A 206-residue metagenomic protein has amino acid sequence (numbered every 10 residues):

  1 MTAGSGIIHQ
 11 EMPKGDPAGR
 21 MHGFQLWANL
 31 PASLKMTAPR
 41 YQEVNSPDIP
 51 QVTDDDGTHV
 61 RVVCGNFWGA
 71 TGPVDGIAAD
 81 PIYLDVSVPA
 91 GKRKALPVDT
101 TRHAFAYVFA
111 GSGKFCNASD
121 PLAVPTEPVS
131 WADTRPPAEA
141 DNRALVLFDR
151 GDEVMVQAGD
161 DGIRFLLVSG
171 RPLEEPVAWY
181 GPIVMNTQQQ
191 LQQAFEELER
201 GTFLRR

Functional and structural regions predicted by a protein language model:
M1-R206: Jelly-roll (double-stranded beta-helix
